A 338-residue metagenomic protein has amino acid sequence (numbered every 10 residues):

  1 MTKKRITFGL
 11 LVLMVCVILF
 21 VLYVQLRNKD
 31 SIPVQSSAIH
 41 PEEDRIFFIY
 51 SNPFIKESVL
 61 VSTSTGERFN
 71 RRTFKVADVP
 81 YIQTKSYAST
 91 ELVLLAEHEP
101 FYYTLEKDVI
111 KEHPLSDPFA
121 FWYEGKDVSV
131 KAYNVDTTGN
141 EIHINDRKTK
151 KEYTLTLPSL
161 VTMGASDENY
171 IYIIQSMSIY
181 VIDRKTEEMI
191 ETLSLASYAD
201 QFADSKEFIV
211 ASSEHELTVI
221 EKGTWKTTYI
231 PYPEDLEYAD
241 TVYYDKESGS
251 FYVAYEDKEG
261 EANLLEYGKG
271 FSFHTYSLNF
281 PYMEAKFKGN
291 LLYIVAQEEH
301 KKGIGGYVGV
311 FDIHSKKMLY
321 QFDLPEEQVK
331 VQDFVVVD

Functional and structural regions predicted by a protein language model:
M1-R5: Positively charged n-region of N-terminal signal peptides that target proteins for export
F8-Y23: Hydrophobic membrane-insertion alpha-helices, especially the h-region of bacterial N-terminal signal peptides
V21-K29, I55-A77, L95-P118, T137-T156 (+4 more regions): Surface-exposed loop/turn elements that mediate protein-protein interactions on large endomembrane-trafficking
Q25-F47: Ser/Thr/Pro/Gly-rich low-complexity linker/stalk segments immediately outside membranes or between
I32-I39, A77-S89, L115-K126, L157-E168 (+4 more regions): Repeated scaffold domains used in trafficking and secretory/extracellular systems, primarily beta-propellers
I39-I55, I82-E97, A120-T137, N169-Q175 (+3 more regions): Short beta-strand elements that form the blades of beta-propeller/WD-repeat-like and other beta-sheet-rich scaffold
Y170-I171, M177-V181, T186-E191, S197-S213 (+3 more regions): Extended amphipathic alpha-helical coiled-coil/heptad-repeat regions
Y238-Y244, F251-L265, M283, F287-G306 (+2 more regions): Long, ordered, amphipathic alpha-helical scaffolds
